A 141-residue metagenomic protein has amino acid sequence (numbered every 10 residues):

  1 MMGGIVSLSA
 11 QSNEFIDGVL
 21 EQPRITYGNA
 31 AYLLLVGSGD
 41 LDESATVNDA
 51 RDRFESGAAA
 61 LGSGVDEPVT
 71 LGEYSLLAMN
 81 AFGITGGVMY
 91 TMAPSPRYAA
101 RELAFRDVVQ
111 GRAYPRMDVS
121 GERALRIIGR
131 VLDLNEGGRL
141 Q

Functional and structural regions predicted by a protein language model:
M1-S7: Bacterial N-terminal signal peptides
S9-S44, L61-Q141: Terminal recognition/anchoring or ligand-binding modules at protein termini
R53: A contiguous, well-structured pocket-lining segment that forms one wall/lid of small-molecule binding clefts in soluble
G57-A59: Primarily EF-hand calcium-binding motifs
